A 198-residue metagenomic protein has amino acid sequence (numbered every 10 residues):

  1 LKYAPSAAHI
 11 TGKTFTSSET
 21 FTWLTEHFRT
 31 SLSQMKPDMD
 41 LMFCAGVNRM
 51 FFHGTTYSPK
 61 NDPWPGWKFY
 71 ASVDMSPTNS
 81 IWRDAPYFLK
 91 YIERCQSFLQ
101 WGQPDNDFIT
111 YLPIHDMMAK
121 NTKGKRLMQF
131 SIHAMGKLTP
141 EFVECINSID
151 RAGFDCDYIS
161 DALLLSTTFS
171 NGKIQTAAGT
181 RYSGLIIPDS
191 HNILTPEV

Functional and structural regions predicted by a protein language model:
L1-V198: Carbohydrate-binding surfaces of carbohydrate-active enzymes
